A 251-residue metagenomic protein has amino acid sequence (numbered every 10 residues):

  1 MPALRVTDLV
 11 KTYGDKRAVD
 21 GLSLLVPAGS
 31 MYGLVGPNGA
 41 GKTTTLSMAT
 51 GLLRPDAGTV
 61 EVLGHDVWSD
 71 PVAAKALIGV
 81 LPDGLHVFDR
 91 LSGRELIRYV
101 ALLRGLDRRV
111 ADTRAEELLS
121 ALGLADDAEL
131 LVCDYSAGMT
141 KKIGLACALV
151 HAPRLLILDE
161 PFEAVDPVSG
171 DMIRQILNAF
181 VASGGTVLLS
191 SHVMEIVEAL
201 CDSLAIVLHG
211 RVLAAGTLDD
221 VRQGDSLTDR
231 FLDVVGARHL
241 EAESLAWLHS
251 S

Functional and structural regions predicted by a protein language model:
R98, L102, R109-D127: Conserved ABC ATPase "signature" region
A152: Conserved catalytic motifs of ABC-family nucleotide-binding domains
L156-E160: Catalytic Walker B motif of ABC-type/P-loop ATPase nucleotide-binding domains
G170-S183: Helical segment within the ABC ATPase nucleotide-binding domain
V197-A199: A short, surface-exposed alpha-helical micro-motif characterized by mixed small hydrophobic and charged/polar residues
A215-G216: ABC ATPase "signature
